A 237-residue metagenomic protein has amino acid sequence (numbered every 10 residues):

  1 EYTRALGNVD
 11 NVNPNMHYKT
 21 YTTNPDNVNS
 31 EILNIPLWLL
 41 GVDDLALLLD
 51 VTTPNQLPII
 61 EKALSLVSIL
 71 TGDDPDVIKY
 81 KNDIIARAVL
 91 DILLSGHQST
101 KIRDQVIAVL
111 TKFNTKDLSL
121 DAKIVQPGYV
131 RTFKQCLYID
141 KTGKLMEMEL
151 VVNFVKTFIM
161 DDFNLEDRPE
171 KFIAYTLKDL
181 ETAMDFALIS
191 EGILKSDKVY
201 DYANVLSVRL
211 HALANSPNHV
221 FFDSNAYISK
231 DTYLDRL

Functional and structural regions predicted by a protein language model:
Y2-N11, P25, L33-L237: P-loop NTPase motor domains
N15-T22, N34: Conserved beta-strand scaffold positions in the cores of enzyme catalytic domains, especially in NTP/NDP-utilizing
